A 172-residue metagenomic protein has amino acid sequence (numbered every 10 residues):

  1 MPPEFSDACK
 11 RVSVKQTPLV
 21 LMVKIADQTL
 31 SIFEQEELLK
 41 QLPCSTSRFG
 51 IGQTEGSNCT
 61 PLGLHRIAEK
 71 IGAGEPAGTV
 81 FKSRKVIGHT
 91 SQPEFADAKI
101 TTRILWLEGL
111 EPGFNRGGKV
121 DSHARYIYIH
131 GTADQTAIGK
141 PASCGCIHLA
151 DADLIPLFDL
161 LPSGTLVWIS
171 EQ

Functional and structural regions predicted by a protein language model:
M1-Q172: N-terminal pre-domains immediately preceding structured catalytic cores
